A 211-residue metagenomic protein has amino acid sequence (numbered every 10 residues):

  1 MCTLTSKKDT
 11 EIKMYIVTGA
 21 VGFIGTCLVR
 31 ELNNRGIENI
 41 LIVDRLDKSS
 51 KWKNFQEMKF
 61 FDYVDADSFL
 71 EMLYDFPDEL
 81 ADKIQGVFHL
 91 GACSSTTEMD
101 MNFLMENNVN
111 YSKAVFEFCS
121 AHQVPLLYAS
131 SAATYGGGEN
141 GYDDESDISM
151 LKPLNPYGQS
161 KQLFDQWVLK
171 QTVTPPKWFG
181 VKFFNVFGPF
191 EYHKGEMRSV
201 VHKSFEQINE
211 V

Functional and structural regions predicted by a protein language model:
M1-K13: N-terminal amphipathic/basic-hydrophobic helices that include classical n-h-c signal peptides and signal-anchor
M14, E38-N39, P125, K177: Residues at the starts of beta-strands that form the adenosine-phosphate
Y15-R35: N-terminal Rossmann NAD(P)H-binding glycine-rich loop of SDR-like oxidoreductase domains
T18, V43, V87-G91, L126-A132 (+1 more regions): SDR active-site strand-loop-helix element
I42-L70: Glycine-rich phosphate-binding loop and adjoining beta1-alpha1-beta2 segment of Rossmann-like nucleotide-binding folds
E57, A66-D67, E71-N107, G136: NAD(P)H-binding glycine-rich loop region in Rossmannoid oxidoreductase-like domains and their noncatalytic homologs
E106, N110-A114, A121, P125 (+4 more regions): Catalytic helix-loop patch of NAD(P)-dependent Rossmann-fold dehydrogenases
V186, H202-V211: Alpha-helical substrate-binding/gating segment
